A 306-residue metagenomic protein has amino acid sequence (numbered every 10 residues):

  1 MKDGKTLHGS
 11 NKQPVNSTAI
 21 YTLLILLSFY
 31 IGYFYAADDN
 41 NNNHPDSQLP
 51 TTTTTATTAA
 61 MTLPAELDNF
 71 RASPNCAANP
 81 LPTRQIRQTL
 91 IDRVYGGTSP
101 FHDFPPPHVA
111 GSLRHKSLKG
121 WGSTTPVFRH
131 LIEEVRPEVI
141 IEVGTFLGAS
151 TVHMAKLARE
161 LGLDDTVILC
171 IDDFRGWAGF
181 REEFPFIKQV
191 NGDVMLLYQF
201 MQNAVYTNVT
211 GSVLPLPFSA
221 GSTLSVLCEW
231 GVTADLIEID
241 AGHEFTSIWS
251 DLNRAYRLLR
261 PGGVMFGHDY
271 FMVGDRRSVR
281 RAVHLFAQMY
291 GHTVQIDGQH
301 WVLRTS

Functional and structural regions predicted by a protein language model:
K2-S306: A short alpha-helical cap/connector motif
